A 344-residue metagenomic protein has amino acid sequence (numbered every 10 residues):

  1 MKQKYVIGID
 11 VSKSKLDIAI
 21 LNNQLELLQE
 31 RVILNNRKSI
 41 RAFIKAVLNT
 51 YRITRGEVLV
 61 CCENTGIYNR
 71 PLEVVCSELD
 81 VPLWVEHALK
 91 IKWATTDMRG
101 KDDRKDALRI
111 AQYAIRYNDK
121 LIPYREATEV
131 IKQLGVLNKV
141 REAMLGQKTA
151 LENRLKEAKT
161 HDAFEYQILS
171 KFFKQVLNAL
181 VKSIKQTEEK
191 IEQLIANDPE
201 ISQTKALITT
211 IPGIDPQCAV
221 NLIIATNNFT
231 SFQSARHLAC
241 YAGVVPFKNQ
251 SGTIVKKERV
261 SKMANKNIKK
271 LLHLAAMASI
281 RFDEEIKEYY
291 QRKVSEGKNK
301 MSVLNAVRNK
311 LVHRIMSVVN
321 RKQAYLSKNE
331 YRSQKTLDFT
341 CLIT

Functional and structural regions predicted by a protein language model:
K2-N22, I110: Gly/Thr-rich phosphate-binding beta-strand-loop-beta motif of the actin/hexokinase/Hsp70
E26-T54, L59: Nucleic-acid-processing active sites and adjacent nucleic-acid-binding tracks, predominantly divalent metal-dependent
Y51, I122-V136, E165-I168, K256-K262 (+1 more regions): Short, solvent-exposed helix-loop connector elements
C61-P71: Acidic, metal-coordinating catalytic cores used for nucleic-acid/nucleotide bond scission and strand-transfer chemistry
S77, W84-L207: Long, charge-rich intrinsically disordered scaffolds of nucleic-acid metabolism proteins
R104-A114, L271, L311, I315-V318: Stable alpha-helical structural segments in soluble proteins, enriched in small hydrophobic residues
T210, P216, V220-E296, K300 (+2 more regions): Phosphate-backbone recognition surface of nucleic-acid-processing proteins
S295-T344: Basic, amphipathic alpha-helical segments enriched in Lys/Arg and hydrophobic/aromatic residues
